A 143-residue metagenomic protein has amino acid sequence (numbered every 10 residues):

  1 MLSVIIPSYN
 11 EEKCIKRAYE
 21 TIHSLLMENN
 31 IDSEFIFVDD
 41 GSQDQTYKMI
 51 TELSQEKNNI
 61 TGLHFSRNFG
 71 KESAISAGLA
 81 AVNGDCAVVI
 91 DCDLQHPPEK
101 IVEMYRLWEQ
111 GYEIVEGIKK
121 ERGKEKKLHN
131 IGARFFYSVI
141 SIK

Functional and structural regions predicted by a protein language model:
M1-S3: Extreme N-terminal starter segment of soluble prokaryotic enzymes
I6, H23, I31-G41, L63-H64: Short beta-strand/loop segment that forms part of the nucleotide-sugar
E11-L26: Short, well-formed alpha-helical segments that are part of the catalytic scaffolds of diverse glycosyltransferases
K13-R17, D44-L53: Acidic helix N-cap motif at the loop->helix transition within catalytic regions of sugar-transfer enzymes
L26-I31, S54-N59: Short helix-capping segments at alpha-helix termini
D39-Y47, L94-Q95: A conserved acidic beta->alpha catalytic loop
N59-R67, K71-A81, C86, H96-K143: Acceptor/aglycone-binding surface of glycosyltransferases and processive sugar-polymer synthases
